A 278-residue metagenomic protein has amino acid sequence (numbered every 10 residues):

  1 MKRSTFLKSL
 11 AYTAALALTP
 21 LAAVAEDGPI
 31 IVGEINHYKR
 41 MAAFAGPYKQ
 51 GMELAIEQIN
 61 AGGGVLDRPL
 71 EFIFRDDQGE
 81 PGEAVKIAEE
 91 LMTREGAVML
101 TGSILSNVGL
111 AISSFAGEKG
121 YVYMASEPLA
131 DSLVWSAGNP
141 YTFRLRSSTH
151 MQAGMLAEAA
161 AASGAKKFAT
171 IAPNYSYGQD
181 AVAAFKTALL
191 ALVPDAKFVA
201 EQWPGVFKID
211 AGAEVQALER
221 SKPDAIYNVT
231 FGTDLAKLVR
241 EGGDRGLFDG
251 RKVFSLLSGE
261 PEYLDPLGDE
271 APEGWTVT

Functional and structural regions predicted by a protein language model:
R3-T13: N-terminal export leaders
T19-A25: Sec/Tat signal peptide C-region and signal peptidase I cleavage site
G28-I31, D67-E71, R94-M99, E118-V122 (+6 more regions): Loop/turn elements at helix/coil->beta-strand transitions in domains of secreted/extracellular proteins
P29-I31, F44-Q50, G63-W135, L145 (+2 more regions): Beta-alpha junction/loop-to-helix N-cap segments that form part of ligand/metal-binding clefts
M41-Q50, S176-A181: Glycine- and acidic-residue-enriched helix-capping/strand-helix junction motifs
K86, D131-S132, N139-R245: Extracellular/periplasmic Venus flytrap/periplasmic-binding protein
L91, E95-I104, M124-S126, A169-A172 (+4 more regions): Periplasmic-binding protein-like
G242-T278: Extracellular/periplasmic periplasmic-binding protein-like sensory domains
